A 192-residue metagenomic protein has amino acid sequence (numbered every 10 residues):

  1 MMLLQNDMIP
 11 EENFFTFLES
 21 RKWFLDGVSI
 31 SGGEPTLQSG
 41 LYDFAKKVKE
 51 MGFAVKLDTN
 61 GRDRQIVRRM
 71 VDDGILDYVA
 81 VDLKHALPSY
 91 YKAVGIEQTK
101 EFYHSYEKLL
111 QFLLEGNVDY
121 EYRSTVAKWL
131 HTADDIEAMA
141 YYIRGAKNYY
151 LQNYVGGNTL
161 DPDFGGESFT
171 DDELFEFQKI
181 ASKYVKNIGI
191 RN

Functional and structural regions predicted by a protein language model:
M1-N13: Canonical Radical SAM [4Fe-4S] cluster-binding loop centered on the CxxxCxxC motif and its immediate flanking residues
F15-S20, F24-G27, T36-F169: Conserved AdoMet/S-adenosylmethionine-binding subsite of the radical SAM
G33: Short, charge-patterned binding micro-sites
D171-I180: Low-complexity, intrinsically disordered Gly/Pro/Thr-rich segments
N187-G189: Terminal, non-globular segments
